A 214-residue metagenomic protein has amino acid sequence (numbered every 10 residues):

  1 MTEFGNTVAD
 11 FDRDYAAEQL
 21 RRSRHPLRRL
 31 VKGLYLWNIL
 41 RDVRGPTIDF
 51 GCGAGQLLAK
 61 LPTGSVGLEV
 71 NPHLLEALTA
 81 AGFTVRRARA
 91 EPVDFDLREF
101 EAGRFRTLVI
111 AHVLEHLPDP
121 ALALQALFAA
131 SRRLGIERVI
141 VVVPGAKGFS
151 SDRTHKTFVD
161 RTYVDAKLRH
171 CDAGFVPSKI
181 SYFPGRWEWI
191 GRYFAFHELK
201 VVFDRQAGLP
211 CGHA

Functional and structural regions predicted by a protein language model:
M1-G103, T107, A111, L122-L124 (+4 more regions): Conserved N-terminal segment of class I S-adenosyl-L-methionine
Q56-A59, K147-S151: Short catalytic/ligand-binding loop motif for oxyanion handling, primarily in non-cytosolic enzymes, centered on
H112-H116: Short catalytic micro-motifs in class I SAM-dependent methyltransferases
L117-A121: A structural helix-start
L122-I136: A short glycine-rich, Lys/Arg-flanked "PGG" loop and its adjoining helix->strand segment in the class I
G135-P144: Conserved beta-strand signature within the Rossmann-like core of class I S-adenosyl-L-methionine
V143-F149, G185: Short "lid" loop at the C-terminus of a central beta-strand within the Rossmann-like core of SAM-dependent
G148-K167: Acceptor-substrate binding/catalytic loop of class I
